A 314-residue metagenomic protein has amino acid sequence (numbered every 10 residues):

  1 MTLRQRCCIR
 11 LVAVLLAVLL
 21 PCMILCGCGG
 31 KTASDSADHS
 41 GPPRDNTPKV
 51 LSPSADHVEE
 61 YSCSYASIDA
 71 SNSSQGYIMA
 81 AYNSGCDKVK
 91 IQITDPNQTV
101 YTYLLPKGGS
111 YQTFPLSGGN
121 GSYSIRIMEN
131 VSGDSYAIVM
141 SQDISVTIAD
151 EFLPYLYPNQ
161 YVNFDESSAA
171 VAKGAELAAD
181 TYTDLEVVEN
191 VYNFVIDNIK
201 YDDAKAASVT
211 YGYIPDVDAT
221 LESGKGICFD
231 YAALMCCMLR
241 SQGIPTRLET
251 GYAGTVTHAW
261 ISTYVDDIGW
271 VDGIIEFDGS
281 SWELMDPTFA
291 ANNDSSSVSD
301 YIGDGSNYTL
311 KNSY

Functional and structural regions predicted by a protein language model:
T2-L185, W270-V271, G305-Y314: N-terminal accessory/pre-domain segments preceding catalytic cores
V100, S223-G226, E249-Y252: Alpha-helix capping and helix-loop boundary segments enriched in small/acidic/polar residues
Y182-V188, D202-Y211, T246-Y252: Surface-exposed patches in mature extracellular/periplasmic domains of secreted proteins
T183-E189, D197, D216, R240-R247 (+1 more regions): Loop/turn elements at helix/coil->beta-strand transitions in domains of secreted/extracellular proteins
V187-A204, A290: Glycine-rich, acidic and aromatic/proline-enriched surface loops and short helix-turn segments that act as binding
V187-V191, G224-L239: Active-site nucleophilic cysteine motif
D197-I227: Short, conserved helix/loop micro-motifs enriched in His/Cys and acidic residues
D230-Y314: Hydrophobic/aromatic-rich core segments of domains that either
